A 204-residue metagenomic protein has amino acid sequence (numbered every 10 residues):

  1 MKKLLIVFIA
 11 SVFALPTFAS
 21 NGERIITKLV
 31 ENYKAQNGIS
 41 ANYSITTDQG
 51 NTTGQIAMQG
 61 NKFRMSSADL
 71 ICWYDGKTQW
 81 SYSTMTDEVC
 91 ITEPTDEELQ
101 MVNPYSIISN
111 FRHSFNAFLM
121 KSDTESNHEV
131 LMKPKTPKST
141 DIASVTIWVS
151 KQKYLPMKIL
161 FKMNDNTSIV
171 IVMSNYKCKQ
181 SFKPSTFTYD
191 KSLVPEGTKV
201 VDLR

Functional and structural regions predicted by a protein language model:
M1-L4: Positively charged n-region of N-terminal signal peptides that target proteins for export
S11, L15-N51, N61-K62, D87 (+1 more regions): N-terminal leader/targeting segments and the immediate start of mature chains
N32, G54-M58, I71-C72, A117-D123: Short, exposed beta-strand/loop patches in secreted or surface proteins that constitute
I45-T47, S67-A68, S83-T84, L160-M163: Beta-turn initiation residues at beta-strand->coil junctions
T53-V102, I169: An acidic-aromatic
P94-S126: Flexible, surface-exposed loop/linker segments and immediately adjacent secondary-structure boundaries
F115-N116, S122-V194: Gly/Pro-enriched, hydrophobic low-complexity segments that function as extracytoplasmic propeptides/linkers
